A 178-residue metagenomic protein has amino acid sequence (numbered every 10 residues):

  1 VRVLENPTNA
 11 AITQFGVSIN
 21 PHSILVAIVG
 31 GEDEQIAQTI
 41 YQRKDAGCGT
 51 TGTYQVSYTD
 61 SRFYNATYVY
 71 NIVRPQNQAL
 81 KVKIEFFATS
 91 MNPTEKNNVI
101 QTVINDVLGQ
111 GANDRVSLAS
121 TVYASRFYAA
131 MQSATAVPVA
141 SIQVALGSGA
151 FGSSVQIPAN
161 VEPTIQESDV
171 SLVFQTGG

Functional and structural regions predicted by a protein language model:
V1-S120, G177: Carbohydrate-recognition loop of C-type lectin domains
V73, N92-G178: An aromatic-glycine-centered, glycine-rich loop/turn in mixed alpha/beta architecture
